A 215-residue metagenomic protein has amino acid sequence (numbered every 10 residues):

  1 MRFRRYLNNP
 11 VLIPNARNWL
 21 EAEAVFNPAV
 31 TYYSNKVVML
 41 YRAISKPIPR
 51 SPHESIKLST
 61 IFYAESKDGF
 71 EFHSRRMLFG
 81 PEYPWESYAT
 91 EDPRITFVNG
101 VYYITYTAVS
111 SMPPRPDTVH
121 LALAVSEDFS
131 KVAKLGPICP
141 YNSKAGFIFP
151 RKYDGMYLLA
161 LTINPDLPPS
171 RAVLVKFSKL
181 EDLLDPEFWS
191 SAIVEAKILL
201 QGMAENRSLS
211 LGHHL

Functional and structural regions predicted by a protein language model:
M1-E23, N27, T31-Y88, F97-S210 (+1 more regions): Beta-rich carbohydrate-recognition and catalytic domains
D92: Peripheral membrane lipid-binding modules
